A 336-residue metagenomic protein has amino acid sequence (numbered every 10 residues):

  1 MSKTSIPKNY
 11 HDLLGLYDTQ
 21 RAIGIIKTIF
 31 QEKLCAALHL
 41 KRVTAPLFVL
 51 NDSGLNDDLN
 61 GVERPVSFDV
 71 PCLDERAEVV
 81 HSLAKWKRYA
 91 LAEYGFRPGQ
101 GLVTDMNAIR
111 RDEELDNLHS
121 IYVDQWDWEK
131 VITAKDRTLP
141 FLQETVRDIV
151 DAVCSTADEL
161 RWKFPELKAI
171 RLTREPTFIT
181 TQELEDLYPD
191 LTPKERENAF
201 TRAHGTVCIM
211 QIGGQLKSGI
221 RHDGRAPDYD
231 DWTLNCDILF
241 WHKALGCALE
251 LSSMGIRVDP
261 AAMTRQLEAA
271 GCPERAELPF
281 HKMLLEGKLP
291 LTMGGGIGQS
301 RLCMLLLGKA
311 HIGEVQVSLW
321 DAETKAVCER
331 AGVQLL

Functional and structural regions predicted by a protein language model:
S2-H119, D127-V131: Class II aminoacyl-tRNA synthetase-like tRNA-binding/catalytic domains
D18-R21, I25, I29, R137-E144 (+3 more regions): Generic recognition of stable, solvent-exposed alpha-helical segments in well-folded globular domains
L34-R42, I149-L160, A310: A generic secondary-structure signal for well-formed alpha-helical elements
L47-N51, P165-L172, D321-K325: A glycine-rich phosphate-binding loop feature that marks nucleotide/adenosyl-phosphate handling sites
F68-V70, A92-P98, L118-S120, A169 (+4 more regions): A general structural signal for short secondary-structure junctions and capping/turn motifs
Q100-L102, V123-D127, H204-T206, G246-A248: Extracellular structured ligand-interaction cores
T104-E195: Extended, charged alpha-beta segments that form solvent-exposed binding/catalytic grooves in nucleic-acid-handling
I109, I179-L336: A translation/RNA-centric and nucleic-acid-associated enzymatic feature enriched in Class II aminoacyl-tRNA synthetases
